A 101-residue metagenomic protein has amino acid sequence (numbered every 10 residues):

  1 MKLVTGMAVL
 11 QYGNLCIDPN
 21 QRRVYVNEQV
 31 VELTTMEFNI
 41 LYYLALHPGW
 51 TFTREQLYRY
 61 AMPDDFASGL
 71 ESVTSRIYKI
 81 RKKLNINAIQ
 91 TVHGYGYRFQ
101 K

Functional and structural regions predicted by a protein language model:
M1-Y12: Basic, amphipathic DNA-recognition helix from helix-turn-helix-like DNA-binding domains
G6, N20, N27: Exposed loop/turn and edge beta-strand positions of beta-sandwich/beta-sheet ligand-binding modules
L10-Y12, I17-P19, F99-K101: Conserved catalytic Walker-motif region of ABC-type ATPase nucleotide-binding domains
Y12, V26-E28, V92: Structural motif
G13, G49, G94-G96: Glycine-centered flexibility sites
Q21-R23, G96: Structural motif
R23, E28-T35, N39-R76, K82 (+1 more regions): Positively charged, aromatic-enriched patches within helix-turn-helix-type DNA-binding elements, predominantly
A88-K101: A short linear beta-strand->loop->alpha-helix hinge motif most characteristic of winged-helix/helix-turn-helix
